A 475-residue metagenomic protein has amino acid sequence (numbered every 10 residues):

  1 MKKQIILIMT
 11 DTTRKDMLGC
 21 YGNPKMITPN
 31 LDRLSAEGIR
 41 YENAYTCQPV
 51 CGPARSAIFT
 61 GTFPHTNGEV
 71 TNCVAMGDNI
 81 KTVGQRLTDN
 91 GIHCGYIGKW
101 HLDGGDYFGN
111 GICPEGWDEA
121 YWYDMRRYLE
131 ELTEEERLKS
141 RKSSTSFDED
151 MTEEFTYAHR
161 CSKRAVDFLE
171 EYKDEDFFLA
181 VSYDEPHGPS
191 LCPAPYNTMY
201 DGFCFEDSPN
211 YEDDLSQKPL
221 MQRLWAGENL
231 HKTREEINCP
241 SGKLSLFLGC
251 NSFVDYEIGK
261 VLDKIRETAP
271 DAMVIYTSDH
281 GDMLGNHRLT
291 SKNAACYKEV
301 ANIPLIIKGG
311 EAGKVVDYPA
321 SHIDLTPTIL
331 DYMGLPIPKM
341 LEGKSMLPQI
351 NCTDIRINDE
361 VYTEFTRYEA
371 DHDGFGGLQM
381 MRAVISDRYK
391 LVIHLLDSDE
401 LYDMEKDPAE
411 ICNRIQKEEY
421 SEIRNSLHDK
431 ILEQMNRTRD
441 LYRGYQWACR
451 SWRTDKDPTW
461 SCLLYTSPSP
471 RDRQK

Functional and structural regions predicted by a protein language model:
K3, K25-P29, D78-Q85, T156-V166 (+12 more regions): A structural signal for well-ordered alpha-helical segments within the folded catalytic domains of diverse enzymes
K3, L7, R14-K81, Q85-G95 (+1 more regions): Active-site segment of extracytoplasmic enzymes that catalyze sulfate/phosphate-ester chemistry
T12-K25, D124-K163, F168-D176, A180-P319 (+2 more regions): Active-site-proximal cap/lid insertion segments
K15-M17, V50-A54, T66, L102-D106 (+9 more regions): Short catalytic/ligand-binding loop motif for oxyanion handling, primarily in non-cytosolic enzymes, centered on
A57-E154: Catalytic-site neighborhoods of secreted/periplasmic enzymes that process anionic sulfate/phosphate groups
F108, I112-L129, H280-N286, E311 (+6 more regions): C-terminal cap/loop subdomain of S1 sulfatases and analogous C-terminal strand-loop tails that border
Y465-P470: Conserved small/polar residues in nucleotide/adenosyl-binding loops
